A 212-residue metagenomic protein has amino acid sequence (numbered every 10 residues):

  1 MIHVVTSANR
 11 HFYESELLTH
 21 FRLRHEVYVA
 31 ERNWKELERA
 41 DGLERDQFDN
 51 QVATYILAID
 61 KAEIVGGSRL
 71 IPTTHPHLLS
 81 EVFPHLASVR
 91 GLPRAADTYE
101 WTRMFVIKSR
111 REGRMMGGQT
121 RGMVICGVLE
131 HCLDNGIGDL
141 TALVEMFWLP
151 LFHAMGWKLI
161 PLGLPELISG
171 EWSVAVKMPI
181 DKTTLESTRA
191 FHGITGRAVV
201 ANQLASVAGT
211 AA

Functional and structural regions predicted by a protein language model:
M1-E44, Y55-L57, I64: Short amphipathic alpha-helix that is part of the acyltransferase structural core
A40-Q47, G163-E166: Short, solvent-exposed loop/turn elements at beta->coil junctions and helix N-caps that rim active or binding pockets
Q47-I56, H75-L78: A short helix-loop-beta-strand connector motif used in the catalytic cores of GNAT acetyltransferases and, in some
Q51-A53, V65, R94-Y99: Short connector loops at helix/strand junctions that flank enzyme active sites, especially segments positioning acidic
I56, S68, M104: Conserved GNAT-family N-acetyltransferase fold
I59-L92: Short, His- and charge-rich active-site/binding loops that engage polyanionic ligands
P84-S173, M178, K182: Acyl-donor binding region in acyl/amide transferases
E100-R103, G170-A212: Charge-rich, low-complexity intrinsically disordered segments
